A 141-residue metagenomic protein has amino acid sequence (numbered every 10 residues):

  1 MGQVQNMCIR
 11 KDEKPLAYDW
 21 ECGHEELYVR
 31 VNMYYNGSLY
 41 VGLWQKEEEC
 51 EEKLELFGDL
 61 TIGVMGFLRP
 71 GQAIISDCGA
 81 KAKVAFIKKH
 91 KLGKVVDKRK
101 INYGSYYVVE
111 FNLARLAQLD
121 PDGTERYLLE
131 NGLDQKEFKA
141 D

Functional and structural regions predicted by a protein language model:
M1-E48: OB-fold ssDNA-binding interfaces and closely related basic DNA-contact patches used across DNA replication/repair
V4-K11, A73, A85, L92-V95 (+1 more regions): Hydrophobic transmembrane signal anchors and adjacent membrane-proximal interface regions, especially in viral
M7, E13, W20, G37 (+6 more regions): Short linear motifs in intrinsically disordered/low-complexity regions
G42-K91: Acidic, aromatic-enriched beta-alpha/helix-loop junctions
D77-E130: Short, compact, well-ordered microdomains
E125-D141: Short, cationic low-complexity segments
